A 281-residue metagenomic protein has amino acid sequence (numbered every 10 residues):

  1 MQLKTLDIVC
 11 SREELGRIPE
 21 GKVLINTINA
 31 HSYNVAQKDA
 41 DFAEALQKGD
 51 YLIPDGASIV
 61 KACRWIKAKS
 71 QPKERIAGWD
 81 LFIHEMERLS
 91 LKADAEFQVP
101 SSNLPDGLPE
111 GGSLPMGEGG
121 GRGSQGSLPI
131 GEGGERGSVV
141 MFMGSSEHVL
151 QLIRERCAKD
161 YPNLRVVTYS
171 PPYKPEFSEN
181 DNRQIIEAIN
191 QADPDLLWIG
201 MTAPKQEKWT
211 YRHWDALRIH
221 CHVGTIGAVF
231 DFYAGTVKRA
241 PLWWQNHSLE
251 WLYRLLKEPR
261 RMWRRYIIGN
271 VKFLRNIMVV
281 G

Functional and structural regions predicted by a protein language model:
M1-I83: N-terminal nucleotide/polyanion-binding subdomain common to many enzyme families
K22, G137, R218-H222: A short helix->loop->beta-strand "cap" motif at the edges of active sites that frequently abuts
A30-Y33, M201-Q206, V229: Short glycine-rich anion-binding loops that position phosphate/pyrophosphate groups of nucleotides and phosphorylated
K61, R239-G281: A transmembrane-helix-recognition feature enriched in membrane-embedded lipid enzymes and envelope glyco-/phospholipid
K67-D94, G137-A188, A192: Conserved beta-alpha
L91-G137: Intrinsic disorder/low-complexity segments
P171-E176, I219-L256: Short, flexible loop segments at boundaries between secondary-structure elements
I189, D193-W198, T202-A203, T210: Proline-aspartate-enriched helix->loop->beta-strand connector
